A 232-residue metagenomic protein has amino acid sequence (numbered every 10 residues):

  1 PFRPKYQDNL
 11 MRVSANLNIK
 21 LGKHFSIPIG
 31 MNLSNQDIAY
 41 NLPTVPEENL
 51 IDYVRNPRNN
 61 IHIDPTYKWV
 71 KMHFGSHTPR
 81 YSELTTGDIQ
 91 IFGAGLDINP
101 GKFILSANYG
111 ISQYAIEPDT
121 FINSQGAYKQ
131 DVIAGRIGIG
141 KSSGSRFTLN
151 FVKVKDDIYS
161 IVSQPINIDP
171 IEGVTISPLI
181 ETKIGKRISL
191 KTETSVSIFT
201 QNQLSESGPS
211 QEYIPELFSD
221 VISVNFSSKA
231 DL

Functional and structural regions predicted by a protein language model:
P1-L232: Outer-membrane beta-barrel channel domains
